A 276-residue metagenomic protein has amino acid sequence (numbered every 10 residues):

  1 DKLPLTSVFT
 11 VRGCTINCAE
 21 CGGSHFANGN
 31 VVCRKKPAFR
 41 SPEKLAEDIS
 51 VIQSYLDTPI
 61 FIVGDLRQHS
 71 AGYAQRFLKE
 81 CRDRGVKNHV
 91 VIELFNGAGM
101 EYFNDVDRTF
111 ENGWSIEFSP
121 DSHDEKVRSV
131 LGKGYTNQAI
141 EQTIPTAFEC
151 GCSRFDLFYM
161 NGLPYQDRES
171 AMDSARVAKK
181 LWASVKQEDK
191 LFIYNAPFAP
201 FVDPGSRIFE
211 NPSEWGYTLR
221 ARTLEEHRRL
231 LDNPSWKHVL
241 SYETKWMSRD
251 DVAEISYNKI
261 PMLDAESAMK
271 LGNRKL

Functional and structural regions predicted by a protein language model:
K2-S41: Canonical Radical SAM [4Fe-4S] cluster-binding loop centered on the CxxxCxxC motif and its immediate flanking residues
T10-R12, G22-H25, V32, I49 (+5 more regions): Active-site proximal loops enriched in glycine and acidic residues that flank catalytic Cys/His/Asp and coordinate
C14, C18, L45, I62 (+3 more regions): Conserved, mostly hydrophobic/aromatic
I16, N28-G29, G72, S129-L131 (+2 more regions): Flexible glycine/acidic-rich beta-alpha junction loops that bind and position SAM and/or redox cofactors in anaerobic
H25-G29, S54-P59, C152-F158, S174 (+1 more regions): Short acidic (Asp/Glu) and glycine-rich catalytic loops that position anionic groups and cofactors
P42-R154, S184: Conserved SAM/AdoMet-binding glycine-rich loop
Y165-L181: Catalytic cores of alpha/beta
E226-L276: Radical SAM enzyme core and accessory elements
